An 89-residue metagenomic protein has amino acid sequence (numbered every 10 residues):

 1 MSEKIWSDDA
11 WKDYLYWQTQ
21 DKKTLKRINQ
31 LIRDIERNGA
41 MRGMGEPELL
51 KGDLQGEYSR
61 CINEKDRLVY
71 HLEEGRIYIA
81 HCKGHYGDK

Functional and structural regions predicted by a protein language model:
M1-E3, K12-L25, M44, S59-R67 (+1 more regions): Enriched for short, Lys/Arg-rich terminal
I5, R27, L49: Amphipathic alpha-helical recognition patches that constitute DNA-binding helices
S7-D9: Lipid interaction determinants
Q18-Q20, Q30, Q55: Residue-identity detector for glutamine
L25-R33, R37: PIN-domain endoribonuclease scaffold, especially VapC-family toxins
D34-C61: A short, surface-exposed loop/turn module that caps and links secondary-structure elements
